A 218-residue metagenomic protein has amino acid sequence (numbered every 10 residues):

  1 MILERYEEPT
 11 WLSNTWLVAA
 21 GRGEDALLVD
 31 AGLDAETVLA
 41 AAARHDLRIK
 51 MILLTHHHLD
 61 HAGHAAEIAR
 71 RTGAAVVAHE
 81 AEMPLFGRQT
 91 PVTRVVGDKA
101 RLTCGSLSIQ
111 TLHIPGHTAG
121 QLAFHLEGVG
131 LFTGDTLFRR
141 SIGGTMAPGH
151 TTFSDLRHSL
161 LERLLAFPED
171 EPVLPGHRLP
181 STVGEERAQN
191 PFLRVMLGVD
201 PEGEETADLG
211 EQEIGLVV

Functional and structural regions predicted by a protein language model:
M1-H45, A123-G134, R140: Conserved beta-strand hairpin/beta-sheet module of binuclear metal-dependent hydrolase folds, prominently
R5-E7, Q110-H113: Short beta-strand segments that buttress and anchor functional surface loops
W11-L12, G105, T118, F167: Short, basic and Ser/Thr-rich N-terminal targeting/leader segments
L12, G23-A26, L33-Q110, A188-V199: Active-site HxH/HxHxD metal-binding segment of metal-dependent hydrolases
V18, D30, A65-I68, D135 (+2 more regions): Generic structural signal for conserved hydrophobic packing positions in ordered secondary structure
V18, T55, I114: Conserved S/T- and glycine-rich ATP-binding loop of Class I adenylate-forming
V29, V76-A78, T133-G134, P175: Hydrophobic residues in well-ordered beta-strands that form the structural core
V92, H113, T118-V217: Metallo-beta-lactamase
